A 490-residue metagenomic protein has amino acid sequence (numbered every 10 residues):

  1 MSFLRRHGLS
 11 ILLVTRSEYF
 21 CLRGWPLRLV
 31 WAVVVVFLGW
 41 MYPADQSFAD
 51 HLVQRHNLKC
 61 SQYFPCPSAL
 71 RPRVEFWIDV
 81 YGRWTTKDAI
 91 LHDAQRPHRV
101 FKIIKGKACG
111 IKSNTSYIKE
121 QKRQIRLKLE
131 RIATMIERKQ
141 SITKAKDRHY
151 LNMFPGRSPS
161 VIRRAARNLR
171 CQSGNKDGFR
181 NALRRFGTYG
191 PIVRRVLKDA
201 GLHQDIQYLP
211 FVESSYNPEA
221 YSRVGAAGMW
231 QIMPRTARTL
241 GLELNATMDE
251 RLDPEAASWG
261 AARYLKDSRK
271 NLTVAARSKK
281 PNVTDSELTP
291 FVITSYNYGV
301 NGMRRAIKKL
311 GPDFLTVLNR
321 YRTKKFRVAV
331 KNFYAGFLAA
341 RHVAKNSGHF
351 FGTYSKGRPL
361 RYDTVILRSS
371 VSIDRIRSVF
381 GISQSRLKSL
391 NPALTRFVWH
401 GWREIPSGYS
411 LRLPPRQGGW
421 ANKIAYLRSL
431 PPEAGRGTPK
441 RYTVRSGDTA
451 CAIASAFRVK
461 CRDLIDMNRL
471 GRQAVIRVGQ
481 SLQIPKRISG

Functional and structural regions predicted by a protein language model:
M1-G24: N-terminal secretory signal peptides that target proteins for export/translocation
F3, Y19-F20, F37, Y42 (+1 more regions): Aromatic (phenylalanine/tyrosine) cluster motif
R28-W40: Bacterial N-terminal signal peptides
F48-A200: An acidic, Gly/Ser/Thr/Pro-rich helix-cap/linker signature
A145, H149-I192, D199-A200, T239 (+3 more regions): Extracytoplasmic and endomembrane cell-envelope/extracellular-matrix remodeling and assembly machinery
A220-G241, G408: Short, surface-exposed glycine/acidic/tryptophan-bearing loops
